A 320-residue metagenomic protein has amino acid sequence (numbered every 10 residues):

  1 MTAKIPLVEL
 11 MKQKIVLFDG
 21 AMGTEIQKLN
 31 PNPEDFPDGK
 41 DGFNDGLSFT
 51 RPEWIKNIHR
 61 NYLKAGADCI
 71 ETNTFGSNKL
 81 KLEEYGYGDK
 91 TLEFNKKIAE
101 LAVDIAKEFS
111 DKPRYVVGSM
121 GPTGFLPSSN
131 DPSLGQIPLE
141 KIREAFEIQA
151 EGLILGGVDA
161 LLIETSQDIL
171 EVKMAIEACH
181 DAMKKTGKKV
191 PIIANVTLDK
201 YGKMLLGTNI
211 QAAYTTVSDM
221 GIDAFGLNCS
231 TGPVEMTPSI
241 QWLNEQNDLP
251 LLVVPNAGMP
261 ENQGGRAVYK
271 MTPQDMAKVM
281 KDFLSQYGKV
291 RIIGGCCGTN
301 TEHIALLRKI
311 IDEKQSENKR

Functional and structural regions predicted by a protein language model:
M1-R320: Domain-level signal for soluble alpha/beta catalytic cores
